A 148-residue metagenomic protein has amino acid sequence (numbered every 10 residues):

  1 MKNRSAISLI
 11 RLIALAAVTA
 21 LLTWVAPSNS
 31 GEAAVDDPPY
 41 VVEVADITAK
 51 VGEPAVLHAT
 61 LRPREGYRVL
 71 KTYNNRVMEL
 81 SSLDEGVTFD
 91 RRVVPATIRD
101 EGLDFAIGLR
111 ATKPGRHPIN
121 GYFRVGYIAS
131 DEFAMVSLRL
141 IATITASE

Functional and structural regions predicted by a protein language model:
M1-K2, S28: Generic cytosolic/nucleocytoplasmic N-terminal low-complexity/intrinsically disordered segments
K2-A14: Bacterial N-terminal signal peptides that target proteins for export
L12-W24: Bacterial N-terminal signal peptides
W24, N29-S30: N-terminal export/targeting leaders of redox proteins
G31-E148: Extracellular/lumen-exposed scaffold segments
